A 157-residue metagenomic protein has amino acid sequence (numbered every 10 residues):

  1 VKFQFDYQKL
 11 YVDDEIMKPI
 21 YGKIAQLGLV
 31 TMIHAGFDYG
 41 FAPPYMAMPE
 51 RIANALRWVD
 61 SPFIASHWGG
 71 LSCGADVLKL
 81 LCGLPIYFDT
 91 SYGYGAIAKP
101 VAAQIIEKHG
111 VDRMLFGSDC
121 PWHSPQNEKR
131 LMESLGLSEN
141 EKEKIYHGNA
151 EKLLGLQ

Functional and structural regions predicted by a protein language model:
V1-K2, I64: Structural recognition of the beta-strand scaffold that forms the well-ordered cores of secreted hydrolase catalytic
K2-Q4, H34: Short beta-strand segments
Q4-Y11: The substrate-binding groove and active-site-proximal loops of carbohydrate-active enzymes, especially glycoside
D13-L115: Catalytic pocket-lining loop regions of alpha/beta-barrel enzymes, especially the amidohydrolase/enolase/GH5 lineages
I24, H67, F88, D119 (+3 more regions): Conserved, mostly hydrophobic/aromatic
K108-L115, Q126-Q157: Mid-to-C-terminal alpha-helical segments outside catalytic/metal-binding sites
W122: Acidic catalytic loop of the alpha/beta-hydrolase fold
